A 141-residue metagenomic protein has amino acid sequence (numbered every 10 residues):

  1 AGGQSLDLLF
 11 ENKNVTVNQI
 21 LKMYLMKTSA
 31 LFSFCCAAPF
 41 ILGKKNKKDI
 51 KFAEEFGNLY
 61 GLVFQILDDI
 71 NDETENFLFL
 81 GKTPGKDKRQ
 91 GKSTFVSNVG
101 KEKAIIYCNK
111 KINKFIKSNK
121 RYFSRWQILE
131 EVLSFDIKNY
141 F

Functional and structural regions predicted by a protein language model:
A1-F141: All-alpha prenyltransferase/terpene-synthase fold signal
